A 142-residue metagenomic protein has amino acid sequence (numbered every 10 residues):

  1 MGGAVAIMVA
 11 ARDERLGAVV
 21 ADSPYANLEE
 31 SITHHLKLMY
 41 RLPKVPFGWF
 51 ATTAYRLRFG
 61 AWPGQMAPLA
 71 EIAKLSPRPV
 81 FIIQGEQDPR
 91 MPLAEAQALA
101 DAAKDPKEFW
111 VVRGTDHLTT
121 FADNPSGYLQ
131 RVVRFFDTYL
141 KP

Functional and structural regions predicted by a protein language model:
G2, A6: Gly/Ala-rich beta-loop-alpha elbow adjacent to hydrolase catalytic centers
M8-G64, A73: Hydrolase active-site cap/lid region
L75-S76, F81-Q84, D88: Short beta-strand/loop motif that positions the catalytic acidic residue of the alpha/beta-hydrolase fold
P89-E95, T120: Conserved alpha/beta-hydrolase "acid-adjacent" motif
A100-L118: Catalytic histidine neighborhood in serine/cysteine hydrolases with alpha/beta-hydrolase-type architecture
T115-L129: Catalytic histidine-centered segment of alpha/beta-hydrolase-like enzymes
V132, F136: Hydrophobic "lid"/C-terminal helical patch of Rossmann-like NAD(P)-dependent dehydrogenase/epimerase domains
D137-P142: Alpha/beta-hydrolase-fold serine-hydrolase catalytic core, especially in secreted/extracellular enzymes
